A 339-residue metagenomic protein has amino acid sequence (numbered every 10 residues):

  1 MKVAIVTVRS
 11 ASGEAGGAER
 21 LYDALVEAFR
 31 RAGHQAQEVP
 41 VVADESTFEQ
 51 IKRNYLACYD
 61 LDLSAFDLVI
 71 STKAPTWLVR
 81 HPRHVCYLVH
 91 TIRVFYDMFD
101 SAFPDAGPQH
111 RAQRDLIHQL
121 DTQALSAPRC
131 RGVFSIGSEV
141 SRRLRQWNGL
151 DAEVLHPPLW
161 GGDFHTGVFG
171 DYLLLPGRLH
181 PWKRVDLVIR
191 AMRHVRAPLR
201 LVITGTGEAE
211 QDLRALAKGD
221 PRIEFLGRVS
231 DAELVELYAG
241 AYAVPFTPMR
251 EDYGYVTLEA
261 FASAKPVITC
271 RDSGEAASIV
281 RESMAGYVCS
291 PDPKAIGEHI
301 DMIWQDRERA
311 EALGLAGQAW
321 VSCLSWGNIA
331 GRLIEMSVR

Functional and structural regions predicted by a protein language model:
C86-L120, W147: Acceptor-binding helix/loop patch of EC 2.4 sugar-transfer enzymes, predominantly nucleotide-sugar-dependent
Q109-V133, V140: Membrane-proximal helix-turn-helix segments that form the acceptor-binding/catalytic region of lipid-linked
D163-K183, I189-R196, V202: Conserved donor-binding/catalytic core segment of Leloir-type glycosyltransferases
Q211-V235: Nucleotide-activated donor-binding/catalytic signature segment of Leloir-type glycosyltransferases, i.e., the conserved
M249: Aromatic "clamp/platform" in nucleotide-sugar-dependent glycosyltransferases that forms part of the donor/acceptor
P266-R271: Short hydrophobic beta-strand element within catalytic cores of glycosyltransferases and related nucleotide-activated
A277-D301, E308-R309: Change "using UDP/GDP/dTDP sugars" to "using nucleotide sugars
A295, M302, R309-C323: A short, well-ordered alpha-helix in the C-terminal region of glycosyltransferases
